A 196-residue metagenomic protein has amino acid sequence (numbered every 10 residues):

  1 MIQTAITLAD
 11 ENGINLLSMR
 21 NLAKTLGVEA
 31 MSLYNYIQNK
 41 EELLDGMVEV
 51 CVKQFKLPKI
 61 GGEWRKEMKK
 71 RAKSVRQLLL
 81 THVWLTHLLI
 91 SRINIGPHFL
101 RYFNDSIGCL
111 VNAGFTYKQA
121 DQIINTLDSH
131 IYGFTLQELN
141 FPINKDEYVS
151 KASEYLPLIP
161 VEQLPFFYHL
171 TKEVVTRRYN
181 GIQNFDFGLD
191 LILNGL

Functional and structural regions predicted by a protein language model:
Q3-T7, N12, E42-L57, E67-Q77 (+2 more regions): Alpha-helical structural segments
T4-E42, G46: Helix-turn-helix
N15-L16, E41, T116-D121, I182: Alpha-helix N-cap/helix-initiation sites
S18, H87-L89, F167: Short, hydrophobic secondary-structure boundary micro-motifs
L22-K24, H98-F103: Short acidic alpha-helix initiation/capping motifs at coil-to-helix transition points, especially at protein N-termini
K56-R101, Y117-A120, I124-L127: Hydrophobic alpha-helical connector segments
Y102-I124, D128-H130, F134-S150, L156 (+1 more regions): Hydrophobic alpha-helical bundle segments that form small-molecule/ligand-binding pockets
N112, N140-L196: C-terminal peripheral helix-coil segments that are non-catalytic and often amphipathic
